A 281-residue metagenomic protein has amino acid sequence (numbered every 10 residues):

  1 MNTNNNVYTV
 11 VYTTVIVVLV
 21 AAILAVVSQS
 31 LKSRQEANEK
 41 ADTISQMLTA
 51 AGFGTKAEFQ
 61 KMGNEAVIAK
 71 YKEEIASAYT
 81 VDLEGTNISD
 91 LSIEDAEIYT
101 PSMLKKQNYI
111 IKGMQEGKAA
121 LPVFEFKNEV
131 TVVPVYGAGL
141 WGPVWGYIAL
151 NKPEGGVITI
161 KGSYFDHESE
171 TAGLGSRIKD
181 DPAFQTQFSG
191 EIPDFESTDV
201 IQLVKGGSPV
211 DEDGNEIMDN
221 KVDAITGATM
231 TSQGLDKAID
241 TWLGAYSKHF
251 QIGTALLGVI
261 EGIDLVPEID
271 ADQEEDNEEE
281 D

Functional and structural regions predicted by a protein language model:
N2-D281: Flexible, solvent-exposed loop/hinge segments and secondary-structure transition points
